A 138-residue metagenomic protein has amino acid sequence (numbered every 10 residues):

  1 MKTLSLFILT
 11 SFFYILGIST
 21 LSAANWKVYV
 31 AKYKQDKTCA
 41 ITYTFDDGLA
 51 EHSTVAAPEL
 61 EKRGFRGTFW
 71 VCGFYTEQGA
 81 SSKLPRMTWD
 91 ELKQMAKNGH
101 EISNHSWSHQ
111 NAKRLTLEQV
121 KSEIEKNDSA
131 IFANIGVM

Functional and structural regions predicted by a protein language model:
M1-L6: Positively charged n-region of N-terminal signal peptides that target proteins for export
F7-S19: Bacterial N-terminal signal peptides
A24-E101, S108-N111, E123-V137: Active-site beta->alpha N-cap acidic-glycine motif
K113-R114, E118: Active-site cleft segment of glycoside hydrolase catalytic domains centered on the general acid/base Glu
